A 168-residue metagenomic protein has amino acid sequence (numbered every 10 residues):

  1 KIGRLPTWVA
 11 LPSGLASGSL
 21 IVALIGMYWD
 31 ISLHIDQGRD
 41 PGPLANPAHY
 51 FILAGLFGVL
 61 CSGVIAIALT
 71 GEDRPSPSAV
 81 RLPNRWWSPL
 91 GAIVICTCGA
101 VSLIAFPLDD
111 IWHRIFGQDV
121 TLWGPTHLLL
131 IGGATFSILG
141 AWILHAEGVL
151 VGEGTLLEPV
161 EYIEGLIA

Functional and structural regions predicted by a protein language model:
K1-D40: N-terminal regions that are enriched for targeting/export leaders and immediately downstream pro/stem segments
S13-G26, I95-L103, L166-A168: Alpha-helical transmembrane segments
A16, L20, H49, L53-L56 (+4 more regions): Residues within membrane-spanning alpha-helices of integral membrane proteins, especially the hydrophobic core/packing
V22-W29, G55, S62, V101 (+3 more regions): Membrane-embedded alpha-helical transmembrane segments of multi-pass integral membrane proteins
Y28-Y50, L108-L128: Membrane-interface interhelical loops and short amphipathic "cap" helices that link adjacent transmembrane segments
S32-I35, S62-A79, P107-G117, A146-E147: Transmembrane alpha-helix boundary signature
A48-I95: Membrane helical hairpin/interfacial module
V80-V94, F106-L166: Membrane-interface helix-loop-helix junctions at boundaries between adjacent transmembrane segments
